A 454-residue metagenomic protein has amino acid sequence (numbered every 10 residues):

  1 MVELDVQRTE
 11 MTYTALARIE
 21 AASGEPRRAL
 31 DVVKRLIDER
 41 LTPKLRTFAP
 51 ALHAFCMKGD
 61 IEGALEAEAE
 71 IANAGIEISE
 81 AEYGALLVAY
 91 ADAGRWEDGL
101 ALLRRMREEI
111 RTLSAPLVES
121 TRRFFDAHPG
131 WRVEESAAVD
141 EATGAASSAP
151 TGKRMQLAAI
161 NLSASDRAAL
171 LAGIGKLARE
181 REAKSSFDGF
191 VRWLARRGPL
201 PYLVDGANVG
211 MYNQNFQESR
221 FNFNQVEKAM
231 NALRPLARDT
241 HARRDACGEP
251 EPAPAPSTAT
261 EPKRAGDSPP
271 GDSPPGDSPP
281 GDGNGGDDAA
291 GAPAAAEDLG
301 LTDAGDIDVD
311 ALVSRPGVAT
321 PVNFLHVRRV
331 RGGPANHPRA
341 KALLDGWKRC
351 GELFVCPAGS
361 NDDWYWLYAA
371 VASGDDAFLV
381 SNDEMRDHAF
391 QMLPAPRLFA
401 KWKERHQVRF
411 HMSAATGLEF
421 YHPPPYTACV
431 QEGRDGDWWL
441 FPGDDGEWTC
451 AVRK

Functional and structural regions predicted by a protein language model:
M1, Q7-A22, R28-R35, T42-M57 (+4 more regions): Short amphipathic alpha-helices enriched at the N-terminus of pentatricopeptide repeats
D5, G24, R40-L41, G59-E62 (+10 more regions): Eukaryotic basic, amphipathic alpha-helical target segments in cytosolic regions
V6, L41, A54, G75-I76 (+7 more regions): Amphipathic alpha-helical protein-protein interaction segments
M11-R18, D31, P43-H53, E66 (+8 more regions): Nuclease catalytic cores that cleave nucleic-acid phosphodiester bonds, predominantly acidic two-metal-ion
A101-T112, V139-A145: TPR/TPR-like (Sel1-like) alpha-helical repeat modules
S147-C247, E297, G305, D310-N336: Domain-level signal for Mg2+-assisted phosphodiester chemistry and nucleotide/NA-binding surfaces in nucleic-acid
T240-P270, P274: Long, compositionally biased low-complexity repeat segments characteristic of intrinsically disordered regions
D245, D267, D272, D277 (+4 more regions): Asp/Glu-rich intrinsically disordered low-complexity tracts
